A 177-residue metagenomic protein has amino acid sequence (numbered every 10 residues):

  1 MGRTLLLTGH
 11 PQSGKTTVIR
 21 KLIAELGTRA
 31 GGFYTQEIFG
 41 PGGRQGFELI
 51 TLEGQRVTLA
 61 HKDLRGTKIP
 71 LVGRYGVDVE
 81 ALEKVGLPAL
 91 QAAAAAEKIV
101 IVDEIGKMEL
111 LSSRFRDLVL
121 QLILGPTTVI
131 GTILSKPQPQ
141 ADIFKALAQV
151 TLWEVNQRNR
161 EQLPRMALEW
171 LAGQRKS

Functional and structural regions predicted by a protein language model:
G2, A89-A92, I105-S177: Replace "adjacent to P-loop NTPase cores in ATP/GTP-dependent enzymes" with "adjacent to NTP-binding cores
R3, T28-R29, A96-K98, T127: Short coil/turn segments at beta-strand junctions that form active-site/ligand-binding loops
L7: Hydrophobic anchor at the beta1->P-loop junction of P-loop NTPases
P11: The conserved Walker
G14: Conserved glycine(s) of the Walker
V18-I19: Post-Walker A alpha-helix
A24-V72: N-terminal phosphate/diphosphate-binding loop that engages ATP/GTP or pyrophosphate donors across diverse enzyme folds
K68-S113, L120: Phosphate-binding/switch loop-helix module in NTP-utilizing enzymes
